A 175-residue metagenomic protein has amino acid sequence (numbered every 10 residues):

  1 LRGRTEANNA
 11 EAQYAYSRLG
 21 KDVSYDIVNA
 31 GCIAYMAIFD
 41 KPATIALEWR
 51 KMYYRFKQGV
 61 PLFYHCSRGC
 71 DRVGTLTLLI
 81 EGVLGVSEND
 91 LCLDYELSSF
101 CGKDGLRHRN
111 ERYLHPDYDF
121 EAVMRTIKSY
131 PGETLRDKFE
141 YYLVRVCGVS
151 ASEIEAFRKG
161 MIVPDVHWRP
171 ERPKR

Functional and structural regions predicted by a protein language model:
L1-F63, T75-R175: Cys-dependent protein tyrosine phosphatase-like superfamily
R68-V73: Ser/Thr-glycine-rich phosphate-binding loops at phosphate-binding pockets of nucleotides, nucleotide cofactors
